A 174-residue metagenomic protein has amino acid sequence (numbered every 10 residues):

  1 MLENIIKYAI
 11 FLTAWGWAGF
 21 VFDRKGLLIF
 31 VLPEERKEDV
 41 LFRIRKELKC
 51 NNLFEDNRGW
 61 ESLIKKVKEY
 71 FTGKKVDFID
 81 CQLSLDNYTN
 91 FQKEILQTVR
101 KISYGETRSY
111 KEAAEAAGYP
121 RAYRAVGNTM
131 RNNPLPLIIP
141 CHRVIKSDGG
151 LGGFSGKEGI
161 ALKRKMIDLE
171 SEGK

Functional and structural regions predicted by a protein language model:
M1-Y119, L169-K174: Basic nucleic-acid-binding alpha-helical/helix-turn surface characteristic of O6-alkylguanine DNA
V99, V126-N132: Major-groove recognition helix of helix-turn-helix-like DNA-binding domains
Y119, Y123-V126: Helix-turn-helix DNA-binding helix
I138: Major-groove DNA-recognition helix of helix-turn-helix-type DNA-binding domains
V144: Active-site His/Glu-centered metal-binding helix of metallohydrolases
S147-K174: …primarily DNA-binding HTH/wHTH and HhH modules…
